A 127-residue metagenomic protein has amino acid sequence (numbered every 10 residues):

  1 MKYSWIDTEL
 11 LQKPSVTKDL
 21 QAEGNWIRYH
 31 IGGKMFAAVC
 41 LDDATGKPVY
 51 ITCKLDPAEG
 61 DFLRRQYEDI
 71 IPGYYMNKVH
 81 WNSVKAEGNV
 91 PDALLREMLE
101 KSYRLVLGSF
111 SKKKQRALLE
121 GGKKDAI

Functional and structural regions predicted by a protein language model:
M1-I127: Charge-dense, helix-prone N-terminal extensions
